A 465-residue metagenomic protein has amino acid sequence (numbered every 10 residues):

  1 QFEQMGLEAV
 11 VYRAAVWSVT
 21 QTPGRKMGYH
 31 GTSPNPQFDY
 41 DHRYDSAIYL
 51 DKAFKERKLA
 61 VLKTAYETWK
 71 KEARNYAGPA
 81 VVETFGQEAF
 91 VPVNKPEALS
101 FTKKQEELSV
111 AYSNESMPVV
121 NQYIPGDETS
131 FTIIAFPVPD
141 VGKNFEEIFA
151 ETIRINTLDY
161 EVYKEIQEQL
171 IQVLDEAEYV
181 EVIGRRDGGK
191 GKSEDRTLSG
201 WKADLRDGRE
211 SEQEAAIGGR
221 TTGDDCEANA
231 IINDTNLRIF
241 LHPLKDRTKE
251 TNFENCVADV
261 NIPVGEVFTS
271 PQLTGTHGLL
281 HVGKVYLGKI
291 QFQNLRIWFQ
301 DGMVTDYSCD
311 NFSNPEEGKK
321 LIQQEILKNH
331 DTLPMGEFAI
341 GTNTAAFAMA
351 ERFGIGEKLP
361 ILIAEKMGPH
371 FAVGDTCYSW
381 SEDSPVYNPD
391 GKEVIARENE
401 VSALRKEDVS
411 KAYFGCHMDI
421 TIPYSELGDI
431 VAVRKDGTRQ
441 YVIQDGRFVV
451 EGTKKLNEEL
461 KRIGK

Functional and structural regions predicted by a protein language model:
Q1-T274, I443-K465: Active-site bordering "gate/hinge" segments that shape substrate access to catalytic or cofactor-binding pockets
Y12, I134, I183-R185, F240-H242 (+5 more regions): Generic beta-strand/beta-sheet core signal
Q87-A89, V138, D187, L244-D246 (+7 more regions): Short, glycine-/Ser/Thr-/acidic-enriched flexible segments
V93-P96, K143-E147, E250-N252, Q291-L295 (+4 more regions): A short secondary-structure junction signal
V267-N329: Long, well-ordered mid-to-C-terminal structural blocks that present hydrophobic/aromatic surfaces
G275-H277, F292-N294, D301-V304, L333-E337 (+3 more regions): Active-site lining segments that contact anionic ligands and/or coordinate catalytic metals
D306-P385: Dual-mode signal for accessory low-complexity, basic/Gly-rich regions
D390-K465: Extended hydrophobic packing segments that form well-structured cores
